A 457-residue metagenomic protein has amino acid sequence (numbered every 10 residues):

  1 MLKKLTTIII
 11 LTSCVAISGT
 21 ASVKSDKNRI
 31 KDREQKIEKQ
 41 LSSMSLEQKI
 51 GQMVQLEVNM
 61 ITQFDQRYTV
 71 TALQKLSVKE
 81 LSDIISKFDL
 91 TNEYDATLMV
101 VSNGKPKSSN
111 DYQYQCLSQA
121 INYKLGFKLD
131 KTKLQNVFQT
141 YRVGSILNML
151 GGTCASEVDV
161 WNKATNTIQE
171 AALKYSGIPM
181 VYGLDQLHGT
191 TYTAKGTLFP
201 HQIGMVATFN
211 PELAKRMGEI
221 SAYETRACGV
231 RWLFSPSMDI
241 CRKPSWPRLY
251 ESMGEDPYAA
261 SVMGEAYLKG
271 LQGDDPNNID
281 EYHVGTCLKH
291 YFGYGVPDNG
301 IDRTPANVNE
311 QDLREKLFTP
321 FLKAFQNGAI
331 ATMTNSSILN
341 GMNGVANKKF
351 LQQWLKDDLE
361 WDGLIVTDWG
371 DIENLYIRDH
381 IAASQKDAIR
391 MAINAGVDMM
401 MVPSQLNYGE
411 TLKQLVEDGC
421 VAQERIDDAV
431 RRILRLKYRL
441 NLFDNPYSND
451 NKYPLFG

Functional and structural regions predicted by a protein language model:
M1-K27: Bacterial Sec-dependent N-terminal signal peptides
I17-G457: Glycoside hydrolase catalytic-domain context in secreted enzymes
